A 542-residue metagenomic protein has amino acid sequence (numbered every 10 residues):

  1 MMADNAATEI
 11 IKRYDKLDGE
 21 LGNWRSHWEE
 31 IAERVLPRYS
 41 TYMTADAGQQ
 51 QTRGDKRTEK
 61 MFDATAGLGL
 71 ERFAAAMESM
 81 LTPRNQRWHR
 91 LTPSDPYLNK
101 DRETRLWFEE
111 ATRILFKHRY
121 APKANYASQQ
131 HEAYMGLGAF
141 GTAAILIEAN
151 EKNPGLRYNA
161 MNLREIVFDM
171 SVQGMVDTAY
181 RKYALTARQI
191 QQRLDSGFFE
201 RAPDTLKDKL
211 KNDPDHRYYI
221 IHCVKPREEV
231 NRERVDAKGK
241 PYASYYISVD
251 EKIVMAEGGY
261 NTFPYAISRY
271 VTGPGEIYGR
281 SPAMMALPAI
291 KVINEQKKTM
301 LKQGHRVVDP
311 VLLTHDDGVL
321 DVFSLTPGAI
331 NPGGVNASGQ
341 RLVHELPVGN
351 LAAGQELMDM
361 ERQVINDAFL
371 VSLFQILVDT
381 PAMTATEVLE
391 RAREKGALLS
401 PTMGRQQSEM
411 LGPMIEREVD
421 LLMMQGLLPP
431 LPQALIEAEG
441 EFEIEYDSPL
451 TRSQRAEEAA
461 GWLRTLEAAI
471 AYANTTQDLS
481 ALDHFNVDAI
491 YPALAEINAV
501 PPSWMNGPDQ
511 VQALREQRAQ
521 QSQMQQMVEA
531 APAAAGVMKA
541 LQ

Functional and structural regions predicted by a protein language model:
M1, R13-G22, E148-T326: Structured, contiguous alpha/beta core segments that scaffold functional sites
M1-E30, V35, Y39-T44, I293 (+1 more regions): C-terminal anchoring/interaction modules
M1-H216: Extended, helix-rich architectural segments
T65, E103, S281, A353 (+1 more regions): A general boundary/transition motif marking the beginning of the first structured unit of a protein
T65-L81, A111, L115, S128-G138 (+4 more regions): Short, Φ-rich (hydrophobic/aromatic) sequence segments
E109, R113-A124, M135, A139-T142 (+12 more regions): A broad, structural surface signal
E132-F140, K207-R217, N231-K240, M285 (+3 more regions): Short, surface-exposed loop and linker segments with low hydrophobicity and enrichment for Pro/Ser/Thr
G141-A143, P241, G440: Residues at beta-strand starts and edge strands
